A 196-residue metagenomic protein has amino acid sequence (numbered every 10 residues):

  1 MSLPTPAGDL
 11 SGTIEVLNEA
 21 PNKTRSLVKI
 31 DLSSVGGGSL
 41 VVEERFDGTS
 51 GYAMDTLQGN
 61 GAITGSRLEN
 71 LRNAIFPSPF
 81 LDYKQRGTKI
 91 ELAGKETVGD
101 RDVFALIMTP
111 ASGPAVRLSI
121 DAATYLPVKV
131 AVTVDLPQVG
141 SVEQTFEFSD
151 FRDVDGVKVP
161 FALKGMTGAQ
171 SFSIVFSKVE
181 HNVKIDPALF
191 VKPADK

Functional and structural regions predicted by a protein language model:
M1-Q58, E91-L92: N-terminal mature ectodomain segment of secretory-pathway/periplasmic proteins
S2-P4, D31, K95, V134-L136 (+1 more regions): Short beta-turn/strand-loop junction motif enriched in small, turn-promoting residues
G8-T13, G38-E43, N60, A115-R117 (+2 more regions): Short, mixed charged/polar active-site loops that provide acid/base catalysis or chelate metal/phosphate cofactors
G12, N22, G48-T49, R86-T88 (+4 more regions): Envelope-exposed proteins and targeting segments
L32-S34, G59-G61, L126, V134-L136: Short, surface-exposed beta-strand-loop junctions and turns on beta-sheet-rich folds
Y52-P79: Acidic/charged, solvent-exposed loop-and-adjacent secondary-structure segments enriched in E/D, K/R, S/T, and G/P
E69-A105, P127-K129: Short, conserved active-site entrance elements at the starts or edges of catalytic domains
G99-D195: Gly/Pro-enriched, hydrophobic low-complexity segments that function as extracytoplasmic propeptides/linkers
